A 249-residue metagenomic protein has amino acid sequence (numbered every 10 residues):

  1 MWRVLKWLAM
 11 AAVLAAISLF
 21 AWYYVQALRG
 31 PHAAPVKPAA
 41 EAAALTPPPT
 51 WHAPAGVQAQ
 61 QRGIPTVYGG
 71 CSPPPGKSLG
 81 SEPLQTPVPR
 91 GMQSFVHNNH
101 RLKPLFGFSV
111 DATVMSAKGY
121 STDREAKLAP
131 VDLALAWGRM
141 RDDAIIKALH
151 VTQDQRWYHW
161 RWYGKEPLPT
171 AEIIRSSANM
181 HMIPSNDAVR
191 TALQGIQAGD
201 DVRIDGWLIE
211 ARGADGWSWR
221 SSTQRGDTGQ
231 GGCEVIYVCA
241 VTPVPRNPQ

Functional and structural regions predicted by a protein language model:
W2-Q249: OB-fold and OB-like single-stranded nucleic-acid-recognition modules and their adjacent interaction interfaces
